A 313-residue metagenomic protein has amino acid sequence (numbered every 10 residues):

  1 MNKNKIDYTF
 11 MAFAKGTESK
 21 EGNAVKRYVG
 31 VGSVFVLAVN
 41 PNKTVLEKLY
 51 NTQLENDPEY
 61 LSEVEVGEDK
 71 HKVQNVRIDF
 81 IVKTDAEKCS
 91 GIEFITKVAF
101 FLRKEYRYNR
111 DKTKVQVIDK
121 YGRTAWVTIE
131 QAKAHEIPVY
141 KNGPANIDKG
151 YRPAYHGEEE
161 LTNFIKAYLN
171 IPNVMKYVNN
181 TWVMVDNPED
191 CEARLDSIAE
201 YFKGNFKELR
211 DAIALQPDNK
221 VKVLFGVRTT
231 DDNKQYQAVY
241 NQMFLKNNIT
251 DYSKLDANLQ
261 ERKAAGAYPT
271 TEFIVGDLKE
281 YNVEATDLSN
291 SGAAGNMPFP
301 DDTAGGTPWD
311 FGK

Functional and structural regions predicted by a protein language model:
M1-K313: Short beta-rich binding modules
